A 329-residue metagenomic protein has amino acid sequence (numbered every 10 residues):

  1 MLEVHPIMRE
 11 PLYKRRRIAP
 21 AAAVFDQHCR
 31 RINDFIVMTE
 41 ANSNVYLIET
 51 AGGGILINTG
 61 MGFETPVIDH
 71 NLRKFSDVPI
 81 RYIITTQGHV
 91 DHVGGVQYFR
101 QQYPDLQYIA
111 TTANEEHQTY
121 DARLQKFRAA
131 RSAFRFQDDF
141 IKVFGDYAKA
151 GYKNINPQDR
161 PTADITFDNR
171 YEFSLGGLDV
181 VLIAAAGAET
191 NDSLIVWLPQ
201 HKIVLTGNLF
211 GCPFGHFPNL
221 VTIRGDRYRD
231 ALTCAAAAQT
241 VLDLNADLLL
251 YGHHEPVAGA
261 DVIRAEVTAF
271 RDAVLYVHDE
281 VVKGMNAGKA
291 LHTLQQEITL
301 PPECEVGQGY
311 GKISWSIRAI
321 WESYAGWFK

Functional and structural regions predicted by a protein language model:
M1-R17, F127, D243-L248, P256-K329: Accessory terminal helices/loops
L2-R30, I141-I155: Short, basic/low-complexity N-terminal boundary segments at the transition from targeting/disordered tails
A22, C29, G52, F63-A110: Active-site metal-binding motif and surrounding structural segment of the metallo-beta-lactamase
D26-K74, L194-N208: Conserved beta-strand hairpin/beta-sheet module of binuclear metal-dependent hydrolase folds, prominently
G54, M61-F63, P161, E172 (+1 more regions): Metallo-beta-lactamase
H89-D91, N114, F210, E255: Catalytic metal-binding/acid-base residues of hydrolase active sites
E116-R123, F214-P218: Short, charged, surface-exposed secondary-structure boundary motifs
T119-A185, T233-N245: Metallo-beta-lactamase
